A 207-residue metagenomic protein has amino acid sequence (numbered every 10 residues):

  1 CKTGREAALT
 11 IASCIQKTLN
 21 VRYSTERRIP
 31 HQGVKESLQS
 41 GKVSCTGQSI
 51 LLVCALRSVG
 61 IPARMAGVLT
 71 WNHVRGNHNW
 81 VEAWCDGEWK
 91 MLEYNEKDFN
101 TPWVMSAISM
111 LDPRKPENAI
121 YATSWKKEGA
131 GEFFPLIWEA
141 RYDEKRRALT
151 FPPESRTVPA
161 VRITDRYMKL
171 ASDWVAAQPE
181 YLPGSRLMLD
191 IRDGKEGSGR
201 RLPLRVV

Functional and structural regions predicted by a protein language model:
C1-S40, G76, E128-G129: Secondary-structure boundary elements
G4, A8, C45-S49, V74-N77 (+1 more regions): Active-site-proximal structural scaffolding
G4-A7, S58-R64, G87-E88: Loop/turn elements at helix/coil->beta-strand transitions in domains of secreted/extracellular proteins
I11, L38-A66, V81: Cysteine-centered nucleophilic/redox motifs
N20, G33, M65-G67, S172-V175: Short secondary-structure boundary micro-motifs
S24-T25, C54, S58, L69-N79 (+1 more regions): His-Asp-centered catalytic microenvironments across diverse enzyme cores, prominently the transglutaminase-like
R27-P30, V43-S49, P153-S155: Generic detector of short, locally flexible boundary/turn motifs and exposed helical patches
